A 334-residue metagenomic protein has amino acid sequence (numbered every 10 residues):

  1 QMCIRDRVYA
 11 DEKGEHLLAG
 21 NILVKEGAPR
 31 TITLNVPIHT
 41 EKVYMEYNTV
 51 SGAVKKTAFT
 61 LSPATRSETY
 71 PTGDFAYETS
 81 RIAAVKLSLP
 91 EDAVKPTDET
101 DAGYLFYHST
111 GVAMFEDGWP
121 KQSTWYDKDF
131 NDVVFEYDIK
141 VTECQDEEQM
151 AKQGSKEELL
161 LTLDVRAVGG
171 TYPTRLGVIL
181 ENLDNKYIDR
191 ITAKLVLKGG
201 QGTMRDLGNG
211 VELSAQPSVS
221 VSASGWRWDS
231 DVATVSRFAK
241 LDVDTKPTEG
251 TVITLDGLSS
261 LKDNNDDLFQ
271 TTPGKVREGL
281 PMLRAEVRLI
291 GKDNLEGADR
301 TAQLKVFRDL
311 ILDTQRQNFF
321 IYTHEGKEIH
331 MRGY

Functional and structural regions predicted by a protein language model:
M2-I4: Short, small-residue-biased leader/transition segments that mark boundaries at the very start of proteins
K13-R30: Short, acidic Ser/Thr/Gly-rich low-complexity loop/linker segments typical of extracellular and cell-surface proteins
K25-G52, K56-S62, R66-G73: Short Pro-Gly-centered beta-turn/loop motif in secreted/extracellular proteins
K55-G103, G279: Extracellular beta-sheet/turn segments enriched in Thr/Pro/Gly and aliphatic residues
E99-W119: Boundary/junction segments of secreted and surface-exposed precursor proteins
Y137, G154-A167: Short, well-ordered beta-strand segments enriched in hydrophobic/aromatic residues
I179-N209: Solvent-exposed beta-hairpin/edge-strand motifs
N209-Y334: A eukaryote-biased signal for long
